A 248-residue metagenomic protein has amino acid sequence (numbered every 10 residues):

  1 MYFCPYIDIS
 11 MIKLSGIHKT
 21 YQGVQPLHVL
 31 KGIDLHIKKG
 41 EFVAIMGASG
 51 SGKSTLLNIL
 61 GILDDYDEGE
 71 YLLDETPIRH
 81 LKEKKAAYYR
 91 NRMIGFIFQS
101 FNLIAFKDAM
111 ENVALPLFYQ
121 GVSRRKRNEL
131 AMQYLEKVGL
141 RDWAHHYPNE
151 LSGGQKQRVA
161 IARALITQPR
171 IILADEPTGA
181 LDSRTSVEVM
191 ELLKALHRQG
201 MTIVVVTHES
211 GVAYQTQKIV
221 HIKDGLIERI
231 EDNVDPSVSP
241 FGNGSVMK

Functional and structural regions predicted by a protein language model:
I12-I222: ABC family nucleotide-binding domain
L226-K248: Conserved beta-strand-loop-alpha-helix hinge in the C-terminal portion of ABC ATPase nucleotide-binding domains
